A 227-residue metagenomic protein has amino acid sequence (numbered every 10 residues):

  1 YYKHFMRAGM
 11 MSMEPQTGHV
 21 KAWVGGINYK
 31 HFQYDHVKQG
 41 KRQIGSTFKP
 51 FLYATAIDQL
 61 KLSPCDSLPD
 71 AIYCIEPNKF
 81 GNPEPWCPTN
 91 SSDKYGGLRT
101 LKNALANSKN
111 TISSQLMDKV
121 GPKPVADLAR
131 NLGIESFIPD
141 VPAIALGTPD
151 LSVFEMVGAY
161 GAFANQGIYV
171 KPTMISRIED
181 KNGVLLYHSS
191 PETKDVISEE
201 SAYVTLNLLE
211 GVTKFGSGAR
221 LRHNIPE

Functional and structural regions predicted by a protein language model:
Y1-E14, W23, Y29-Y34, S152-E227: A penicillin-recognizing enzyme superfamily signal
Y1-F48, L62-D66, K123-A129, V141: Periplasmic/cell-envelope proteins involved in peptidoglycan metabolism and beta-lactam response
G9-M13, K21-W23, S67-P69, N103 (+6 more regions): Structural recognition of the beta-strand scaffold that forms the well-ordered cores of secreted hydrolase catalytic
Q16-T17, I27-H31, Q43, Y73-I75 (+6 more regions): Solvent-exposed loop/turn segments at secondary-structure junctions within structured extracellular/periplasmic domains
T17-G18, K41-D70, A104, A159-F163 (+1 more regions): Active-site SXXK
G40-F48, D93-G97, L101, L105 (+5 more regions): Secondary-structure capping and boundary motifs in well-ordered enzyme cores
L62-V125, Y169, K181-T205, E210-G211: Conserved catalytic neighborhood of penicillin-recognizing serine enzymes
N82-P88, K119-G158, K171-M174: Mid-domain, small-residue-enriched loop/turn segments at the edges of structured enzyme/sensor domains
